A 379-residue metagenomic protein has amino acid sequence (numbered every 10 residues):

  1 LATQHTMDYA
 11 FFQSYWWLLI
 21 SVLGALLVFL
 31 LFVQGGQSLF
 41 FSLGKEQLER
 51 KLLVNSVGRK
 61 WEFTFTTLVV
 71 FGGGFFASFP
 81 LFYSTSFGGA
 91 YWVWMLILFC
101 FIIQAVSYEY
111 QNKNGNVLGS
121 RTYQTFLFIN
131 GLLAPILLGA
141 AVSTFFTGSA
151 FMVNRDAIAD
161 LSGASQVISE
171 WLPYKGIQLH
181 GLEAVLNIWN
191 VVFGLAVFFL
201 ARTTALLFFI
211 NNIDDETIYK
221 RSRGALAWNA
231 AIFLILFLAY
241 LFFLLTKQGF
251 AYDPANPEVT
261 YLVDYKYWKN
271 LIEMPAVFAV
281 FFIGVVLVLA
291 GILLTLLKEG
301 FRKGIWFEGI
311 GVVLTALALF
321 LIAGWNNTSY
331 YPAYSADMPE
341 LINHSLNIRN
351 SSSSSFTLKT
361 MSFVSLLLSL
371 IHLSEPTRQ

Functional and structural regions predicted by a protein language model:
A2-T64, V69-G72: N-terminal signal-anchor module of multipass membrane proteins
S14-L27, G88-C100, V185-F198, F363-L370: Alpha-helical transmembrane segments
F32, T66-N114, N130-A157, V197-A201 (+1 more regions): Transmembrane-helix bundle segments that line or gate the permeation/cavity pathway in multi-pass membrane proteins
K51-V69, W94, S120-A134, A159-Q166 (+3 more regions): Juxtamembrane helix-loop boundaries in multi-pass membrane proteins
N114-G304, A318: Long, contiguous internal "core" modules enriched in hydrophobic/ aromatic residues
Y261-V263, A333-S362: Short, membrane-exposed interhelical loops at transmembrane-helix boundaries
L314-L321: Aromatic-anchored segments of alpha-helical transmembrane domains
L368-Q379: Residue-level detector of conserved catalytic or cofactor/ligand-binding positions in enzyme active sites
